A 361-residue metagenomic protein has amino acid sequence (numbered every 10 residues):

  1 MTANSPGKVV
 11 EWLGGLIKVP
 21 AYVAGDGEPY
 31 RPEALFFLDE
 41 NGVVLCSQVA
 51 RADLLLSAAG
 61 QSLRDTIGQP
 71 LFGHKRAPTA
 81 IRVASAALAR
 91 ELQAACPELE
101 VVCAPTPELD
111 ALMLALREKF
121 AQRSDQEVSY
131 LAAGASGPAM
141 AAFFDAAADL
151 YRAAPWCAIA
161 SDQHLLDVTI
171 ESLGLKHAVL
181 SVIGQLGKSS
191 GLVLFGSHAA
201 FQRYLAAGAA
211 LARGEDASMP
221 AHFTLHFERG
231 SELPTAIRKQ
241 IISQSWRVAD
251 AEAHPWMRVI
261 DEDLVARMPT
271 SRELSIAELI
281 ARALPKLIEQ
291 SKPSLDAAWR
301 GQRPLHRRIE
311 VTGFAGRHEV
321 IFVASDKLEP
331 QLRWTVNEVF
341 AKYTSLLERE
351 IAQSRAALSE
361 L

Functional and structural regions predicted by a protein language model:
M1-L361: Secondary-structure boundary/capping micro-motif
